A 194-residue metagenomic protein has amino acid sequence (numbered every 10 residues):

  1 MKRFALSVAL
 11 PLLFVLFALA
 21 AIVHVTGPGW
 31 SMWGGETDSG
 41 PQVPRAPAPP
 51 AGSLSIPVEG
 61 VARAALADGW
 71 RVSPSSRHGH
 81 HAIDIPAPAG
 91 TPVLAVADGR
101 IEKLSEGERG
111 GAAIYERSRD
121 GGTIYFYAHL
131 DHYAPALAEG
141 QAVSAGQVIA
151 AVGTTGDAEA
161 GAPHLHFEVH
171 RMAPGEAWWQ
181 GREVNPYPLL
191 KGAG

Functional and structural regions predicted by a protein language model:
M1-V15: N-terminal Sec-pathway targeting helices
P11-G29: Hydrophobic alpha-helical membrane-insertion segments, chiefly the h-region of N-terminal signal peptides
V23-A112, A145, T154, E183-G194: Surface-exposed, glycine-biased beta-strand/turn segments
P57-E59, S76-R77, E108, D120 (+3 more regions): Extracellular/periplasmic catalytic domains that process cell-envelope and extracellular macromolecules
V72-S73, P92, E106-R109, G121-T123 (+4 more regions): Solvent-exposed loop/turn segments at secondary-structure junctions within structured extracellular/periplasmic domains
P86, R117-R119, H170-M172: A generic structural motif
V96-E139, A162-H166: Zn2+-dependent peptidoglycan hydrolase active-site motif and core
T123, Q141-G194: Conserved, short, structured surface segments that act as functional micro-motifs
